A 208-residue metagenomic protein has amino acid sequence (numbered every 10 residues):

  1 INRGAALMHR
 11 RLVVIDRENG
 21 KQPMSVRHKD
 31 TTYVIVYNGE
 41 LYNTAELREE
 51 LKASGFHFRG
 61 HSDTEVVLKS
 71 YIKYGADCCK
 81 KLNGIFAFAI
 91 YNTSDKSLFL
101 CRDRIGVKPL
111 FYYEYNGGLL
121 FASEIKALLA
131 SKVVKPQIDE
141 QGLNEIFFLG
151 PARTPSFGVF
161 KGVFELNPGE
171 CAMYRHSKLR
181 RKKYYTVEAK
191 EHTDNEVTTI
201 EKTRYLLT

Functional and structural regions predicted by a protein language model:
I1-T208: Cysteine-centered catalytic environments shared across enzyme families
